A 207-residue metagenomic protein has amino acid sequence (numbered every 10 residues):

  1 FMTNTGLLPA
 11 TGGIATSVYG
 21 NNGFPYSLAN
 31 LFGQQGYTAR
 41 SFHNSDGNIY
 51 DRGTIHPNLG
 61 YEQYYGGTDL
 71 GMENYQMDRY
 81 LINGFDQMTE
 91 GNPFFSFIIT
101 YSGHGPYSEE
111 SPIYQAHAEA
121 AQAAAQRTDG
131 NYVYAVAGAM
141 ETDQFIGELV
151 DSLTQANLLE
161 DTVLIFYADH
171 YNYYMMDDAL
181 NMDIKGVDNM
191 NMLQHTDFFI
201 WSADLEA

Functional and structural regions predicted by a protein language model:
F1-A207: Solvent-exposed soluble domains appended to multi-pass membrane proteins
